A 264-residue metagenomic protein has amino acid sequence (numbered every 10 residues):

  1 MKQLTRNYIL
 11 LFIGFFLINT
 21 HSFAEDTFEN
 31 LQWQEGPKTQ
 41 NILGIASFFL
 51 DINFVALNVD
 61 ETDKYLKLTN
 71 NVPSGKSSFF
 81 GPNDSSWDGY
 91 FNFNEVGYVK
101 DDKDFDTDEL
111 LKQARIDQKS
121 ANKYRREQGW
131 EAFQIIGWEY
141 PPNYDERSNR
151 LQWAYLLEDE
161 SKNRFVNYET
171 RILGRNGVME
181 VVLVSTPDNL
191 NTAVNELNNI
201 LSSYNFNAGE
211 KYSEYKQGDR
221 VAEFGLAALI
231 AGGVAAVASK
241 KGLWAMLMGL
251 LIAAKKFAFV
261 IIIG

Functional and structural regions predicted by a protein language model:
M1-I9: Bacterial N-terminal signal peptides that target proteins for export
L10-N19: Bacterial N-terminal signal peptides
T20-A24: Sec/Tat signal peptide C-region and signal peptidase I cleavage site
E25-T39, L43, E61-V166, G209 (+3 more regions): Conserved polar/disulfide-associated segments of primarily extracytoplasmic proteins
G36-F49, D188-N199: Short aromatic-glycine motifs in intrinsically disordered, low-complexity regions
D51-N58, S203-Y204: Short conserved aromatic/hydrophobic patches within beta-strands of well-structured domains
E158-L229: Extracytoplasmic/lumenal ectodomains and periplasmic regions of secretory and membrane proteins
E223-G264: C-terminal single-pass membrane-anchor helix
